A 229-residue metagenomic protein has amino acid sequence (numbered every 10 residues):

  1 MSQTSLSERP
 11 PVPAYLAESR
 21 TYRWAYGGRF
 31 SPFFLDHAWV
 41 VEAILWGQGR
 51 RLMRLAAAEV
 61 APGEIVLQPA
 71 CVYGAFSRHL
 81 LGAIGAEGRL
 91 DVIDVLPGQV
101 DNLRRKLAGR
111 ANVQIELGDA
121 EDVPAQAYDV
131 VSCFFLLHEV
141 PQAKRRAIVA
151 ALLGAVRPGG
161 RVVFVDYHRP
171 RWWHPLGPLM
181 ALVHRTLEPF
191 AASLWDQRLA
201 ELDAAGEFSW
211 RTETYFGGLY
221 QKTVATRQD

Functional and structural regions predicted by a protein language model:
M1-D36: N-terminal, positively charged/glycine-rich alpha-helical extensions of SAM-dependent methyltransferases
A43-P62, A75, H79: Conserved alpha-helix/loop element of class I SAM-dependent methyltransferases that forms part of the SAM/SAH-binding
A61, G85, V140-P141, V156-P158: Helix-to-beta-strand junctions that scaffold the AdoMet/dcAdoMet cofactor pocket in Class I SAM-dependent enzymes
L67-E121: Class I SAM-dependent methyltransferase SAM/SAH-binding core
E121-V131: A short acidic, Gly/Pro-enriched loop at the edge of an enzyme's catalytic core that lines a small-molecule cofactor
V130-A143: A short SAM/SAH-binding and catalytic strip from SAM-dependent methyltransferases
R146-P158: A short glycine-rich, Lys/Arg-flanked "PGG" loop and its adjoining helix->strand segment in the class I
V163-G206, W210-Y220: C-terminal alpha-helical "lid/dimerization" subdomain adjacent to the S-adenosyl-L-methionine
